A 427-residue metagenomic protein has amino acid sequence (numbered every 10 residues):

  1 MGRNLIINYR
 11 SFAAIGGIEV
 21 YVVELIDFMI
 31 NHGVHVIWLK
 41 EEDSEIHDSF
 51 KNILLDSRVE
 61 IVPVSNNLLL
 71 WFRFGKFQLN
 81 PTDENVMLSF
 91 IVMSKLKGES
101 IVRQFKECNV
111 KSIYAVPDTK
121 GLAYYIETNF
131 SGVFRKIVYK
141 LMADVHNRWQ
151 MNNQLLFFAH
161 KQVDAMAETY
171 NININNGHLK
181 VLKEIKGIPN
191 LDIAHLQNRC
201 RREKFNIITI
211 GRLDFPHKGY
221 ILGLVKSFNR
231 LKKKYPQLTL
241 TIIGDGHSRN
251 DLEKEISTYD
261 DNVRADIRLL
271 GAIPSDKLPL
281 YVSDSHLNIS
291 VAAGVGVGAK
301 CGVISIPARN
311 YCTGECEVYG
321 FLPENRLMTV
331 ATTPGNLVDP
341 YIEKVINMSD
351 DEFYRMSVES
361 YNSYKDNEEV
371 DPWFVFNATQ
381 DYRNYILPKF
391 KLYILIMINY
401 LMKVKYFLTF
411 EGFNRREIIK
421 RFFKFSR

Functional and structural regions predicted by a protein language model:
L5-N8, Q197-F228, K232, T241: Conserved donor-binding/catalytic core segment of Leloir-type glycosyltransferases
N8-I15, F28, G33-L69, D245-L252: N-terminal strand-loop element at the rim of the active site of nucleotide-sugar-dependent glycosyltransferases
G17, T332-I396: A charged, aromatic-enriched C-terminal amphipathic alpha-helix characteristic of glycosyltransferases across folds
L55-V64, E253-I273: Nucleotide-activated donor-binding/catalytic signature segment of Leloir-type glycosyltransferases, i.e., the conserved
M87-L88, L280-G296, G302-V303: Acidic donor-binding loop of glycosyltransferase active sites
F105-L141, L156, I306-A308: Active-site proximal beta-strand in glycosyltransferases
Y139-L179: A short, active-site helix/loop in glycosyltransferases that binds the activated sugar's phosphate group
V297-D350, Y354-R355: Catalytic binding pocket for nucleotide-activated donors in carbohydrate/polymer assembly enzymes
